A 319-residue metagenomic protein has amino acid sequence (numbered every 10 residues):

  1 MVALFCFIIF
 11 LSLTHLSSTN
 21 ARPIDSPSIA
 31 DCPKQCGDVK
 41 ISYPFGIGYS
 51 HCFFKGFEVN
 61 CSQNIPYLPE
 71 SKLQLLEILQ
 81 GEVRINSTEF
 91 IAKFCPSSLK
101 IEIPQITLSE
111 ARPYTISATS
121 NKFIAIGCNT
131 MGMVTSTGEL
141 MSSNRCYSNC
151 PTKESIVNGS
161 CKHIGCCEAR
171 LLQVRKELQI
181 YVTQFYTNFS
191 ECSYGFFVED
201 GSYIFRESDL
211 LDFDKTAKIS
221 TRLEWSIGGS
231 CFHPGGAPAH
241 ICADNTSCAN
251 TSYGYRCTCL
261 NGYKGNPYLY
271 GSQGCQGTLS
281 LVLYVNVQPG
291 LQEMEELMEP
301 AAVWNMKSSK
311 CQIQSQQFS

Functional and structural regions predicted by a protein language model:
V2-Q317: Typically disulfide-stabilized, N-glycosylated extracellular/lumenal ectodomains of secreted and cell-surface proteins
